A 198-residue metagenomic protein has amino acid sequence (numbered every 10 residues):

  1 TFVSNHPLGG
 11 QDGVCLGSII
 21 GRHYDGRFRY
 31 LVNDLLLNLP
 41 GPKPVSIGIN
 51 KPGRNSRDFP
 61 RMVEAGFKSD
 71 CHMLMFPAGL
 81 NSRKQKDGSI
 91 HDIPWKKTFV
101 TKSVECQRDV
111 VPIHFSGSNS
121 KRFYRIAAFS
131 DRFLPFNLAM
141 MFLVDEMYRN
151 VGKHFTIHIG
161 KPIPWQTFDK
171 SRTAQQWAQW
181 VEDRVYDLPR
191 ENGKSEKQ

Functional and structural regions predicted by a protein language model:
S4-R54: Catalytic core of membrane glycerolipid acyltransferases/transacylases, capturing the structured, soluble-facing
R57-Q198: Non-catalytic C-terminal accessory region of glycerolipid acyltransferases and related lyso-lipid remodeling enzymes
